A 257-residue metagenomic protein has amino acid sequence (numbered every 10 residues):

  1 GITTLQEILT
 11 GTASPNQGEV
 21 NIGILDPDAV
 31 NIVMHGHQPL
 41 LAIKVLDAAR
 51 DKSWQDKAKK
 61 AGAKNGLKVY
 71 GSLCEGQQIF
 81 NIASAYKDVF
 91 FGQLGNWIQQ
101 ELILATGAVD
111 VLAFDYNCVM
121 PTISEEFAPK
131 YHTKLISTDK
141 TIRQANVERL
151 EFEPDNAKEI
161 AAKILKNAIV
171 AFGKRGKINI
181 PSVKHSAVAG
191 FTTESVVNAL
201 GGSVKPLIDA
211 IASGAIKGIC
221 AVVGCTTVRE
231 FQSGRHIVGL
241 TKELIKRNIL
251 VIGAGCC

Functional and structural regions predicted by a protein language model:
G1-C257: Metallocofactor- and cofactor-centric catalytic cores in central/energy metabolism, strongly enriched
